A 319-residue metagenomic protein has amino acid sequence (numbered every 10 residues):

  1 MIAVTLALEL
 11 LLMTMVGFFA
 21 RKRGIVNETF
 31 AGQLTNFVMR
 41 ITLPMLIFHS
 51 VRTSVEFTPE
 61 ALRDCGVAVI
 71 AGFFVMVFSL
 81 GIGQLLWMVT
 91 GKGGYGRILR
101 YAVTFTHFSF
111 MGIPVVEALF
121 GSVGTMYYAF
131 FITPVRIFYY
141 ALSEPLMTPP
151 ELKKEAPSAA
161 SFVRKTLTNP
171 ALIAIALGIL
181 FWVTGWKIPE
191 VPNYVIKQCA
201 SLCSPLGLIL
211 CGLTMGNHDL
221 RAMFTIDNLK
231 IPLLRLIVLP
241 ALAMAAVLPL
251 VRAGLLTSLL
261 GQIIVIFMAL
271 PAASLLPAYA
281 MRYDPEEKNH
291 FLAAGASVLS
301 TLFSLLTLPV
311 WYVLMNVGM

Functional and structural regions predicted by a protein language model:
M1-M319: Alpha-helical transmembrane segments of multi-pass small-molecule/ion transporters
